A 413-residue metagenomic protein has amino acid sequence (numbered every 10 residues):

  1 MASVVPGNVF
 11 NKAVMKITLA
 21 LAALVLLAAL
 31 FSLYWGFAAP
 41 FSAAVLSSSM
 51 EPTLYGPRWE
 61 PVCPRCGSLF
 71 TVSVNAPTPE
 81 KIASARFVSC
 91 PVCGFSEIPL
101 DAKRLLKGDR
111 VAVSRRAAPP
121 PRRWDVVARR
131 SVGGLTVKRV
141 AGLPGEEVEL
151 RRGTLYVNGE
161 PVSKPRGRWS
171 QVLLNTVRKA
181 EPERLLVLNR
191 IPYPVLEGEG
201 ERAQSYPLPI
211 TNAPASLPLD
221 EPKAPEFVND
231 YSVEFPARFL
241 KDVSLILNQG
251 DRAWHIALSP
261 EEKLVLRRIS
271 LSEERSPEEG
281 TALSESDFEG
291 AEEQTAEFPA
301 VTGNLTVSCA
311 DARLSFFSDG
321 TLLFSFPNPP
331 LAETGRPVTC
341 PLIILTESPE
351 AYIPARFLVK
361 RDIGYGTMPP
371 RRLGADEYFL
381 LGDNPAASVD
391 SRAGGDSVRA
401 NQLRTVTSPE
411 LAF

Functional and structural regions predicted by a protein language model:
A2-F413: Extended hydrophobic leader/signal-anchor segments used for secretion and membrane insertion
